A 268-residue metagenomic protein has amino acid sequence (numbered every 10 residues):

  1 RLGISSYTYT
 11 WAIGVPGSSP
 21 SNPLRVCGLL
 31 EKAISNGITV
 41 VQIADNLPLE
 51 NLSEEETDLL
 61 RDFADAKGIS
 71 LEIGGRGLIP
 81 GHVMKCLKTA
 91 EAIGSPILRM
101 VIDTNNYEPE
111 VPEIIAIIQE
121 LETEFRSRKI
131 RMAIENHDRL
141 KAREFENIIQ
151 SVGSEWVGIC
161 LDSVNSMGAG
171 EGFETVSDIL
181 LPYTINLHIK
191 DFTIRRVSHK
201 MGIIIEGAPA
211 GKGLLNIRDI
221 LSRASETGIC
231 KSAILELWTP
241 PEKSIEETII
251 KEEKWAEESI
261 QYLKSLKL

Functional and structural regions predicted by a protein language model:
R1-P96, S154, P182, S222 (+1 more regions): N-terminal pre-domain/capping segments
G3-Y7, R99, P182-R195, I234-L237: Non-cysteine beta-strand/loop elements that form the S-adenosyl-L-methionine
T8-T10, D45-L47, G77-I79, I102-N106 (+4 more regions): Active-site-proximal loop/turn and secondary-structure-junction residues that shape catalytic pockets, frequently
W11-V15, N106-E108, A169, P241-E246: A short acidic, helix-capping loop that chelates divalent metal ions and anchors anionic groups
E31, E56, R61-I159: Active-site acidic/histidine proton-transfer and metal-coordination neighborhood in alpha/beta enzyme cores
V41, E120-L214: Acidic/histidine-rich catalytic cores of soluble enzymes
L78, E236-E247, K251: A short, acidic, flexible beta-alpha connecting loop/helix-capping segment that sits on the rim of active
G213-I220, T227, K231-L237, P241: H/E-rich (His + Asp/Glu) clusters that bind or coordinate divalent metals
